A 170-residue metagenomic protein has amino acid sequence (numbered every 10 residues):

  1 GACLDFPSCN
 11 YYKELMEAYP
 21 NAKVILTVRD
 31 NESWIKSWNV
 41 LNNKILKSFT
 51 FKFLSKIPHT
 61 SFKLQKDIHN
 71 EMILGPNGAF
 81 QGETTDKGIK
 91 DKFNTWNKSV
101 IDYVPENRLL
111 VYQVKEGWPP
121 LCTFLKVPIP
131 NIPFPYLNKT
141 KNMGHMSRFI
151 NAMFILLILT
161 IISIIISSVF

Functional and structural regions predicted by a protein language model:
G1-L15: Conserved nucleotide-sensing/catalytic segment adjacent to the nucleotide-binding pocket in NTP-handling enzymes
L4-S8, V28-R29, V114: Short His-Asn-centered micro-motif
L15-W38, L121: Conserved phosphate-donor/acceptor-positioning beta-strand/loop module used by diverse small-molecule
K36-R108: PAPS-dependent sulfotransferase catalytic domain
N107-G117: Acidic carboxylate-rich catalytic motifs and surrounding loops in phosphoryl-/glycosyl-chemistry enzymes
F124-N131: Extended, hydrophilic extramembrane loops/domains of integral membrane proteins
T140-I158: Juxtamembrane/start-of-transmembrane alpha-helix segments at the extracytoplasmic/lumenal side of membrane anchors
I165-F170: Juxtamembrane boundary at the C-terminal end of a transmembrane helix
